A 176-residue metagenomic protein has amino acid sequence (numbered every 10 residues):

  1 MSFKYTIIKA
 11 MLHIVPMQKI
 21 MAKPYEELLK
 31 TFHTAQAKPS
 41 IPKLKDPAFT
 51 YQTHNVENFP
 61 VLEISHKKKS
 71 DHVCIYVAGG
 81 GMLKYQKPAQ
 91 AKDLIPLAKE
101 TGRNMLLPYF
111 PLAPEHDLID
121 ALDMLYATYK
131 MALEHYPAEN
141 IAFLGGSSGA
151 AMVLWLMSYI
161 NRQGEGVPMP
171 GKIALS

Functional and structural regions predicted by a protein language model:
M1-H66: A glycine/proline-hinged amphipathic helix-loop "lid/cap" segment that gates access to hydrophobic ligand pockets
F32-H33, V61, I75, L97 (+3 more regions): Conserved small-residue
D71-G80: Short beta-strand element of the alpha/beta-hydrolase
M82-P88: Glycine/threonine-rich flexible loop motifs
K87, D93, L107-N140: Catalytic nucleophile-loop/oxyanion-hole region of alpha/beta-hydrolase and closely related hydrolase-like folds
A91-L94, I160: Glycine-rich, phosphate-binding/catalytic loops in enzymes
G102-L106: A fold-wide structural signal in alpha/beta-hydrolase
K130-E134, N140-S176: Primarily recognizes the serine-hydrolase "nucleophile elbow" in alpha/beta-hydrolase and SGNH/GDSL folds
